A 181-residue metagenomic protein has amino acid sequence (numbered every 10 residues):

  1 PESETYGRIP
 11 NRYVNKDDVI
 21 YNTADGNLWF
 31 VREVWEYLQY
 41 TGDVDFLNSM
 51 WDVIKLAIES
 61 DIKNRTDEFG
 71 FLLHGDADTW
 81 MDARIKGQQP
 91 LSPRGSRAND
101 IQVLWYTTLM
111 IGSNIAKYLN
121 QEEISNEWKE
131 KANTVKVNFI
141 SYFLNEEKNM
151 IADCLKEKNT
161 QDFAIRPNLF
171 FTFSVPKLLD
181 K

Functional and structural regions predicted by a protein language model:
P1-G75, A98-Y106: Aromatic-rich carbohydrate-recognition surfaces in CAZymes
E2-K16, K63-P90, S141-K158: Glycine- and aromatic-rich loop/turn segments at beta-sheet edges
Y37, D61-N64, K86-L91, G112-I115: Change "in soluble alpha/beta enzymes" to "in soluble alpha/beta proteins
R65-H74, G95-R97, L104-K181: Catalytic cores of carbohydrate-active enzymes
